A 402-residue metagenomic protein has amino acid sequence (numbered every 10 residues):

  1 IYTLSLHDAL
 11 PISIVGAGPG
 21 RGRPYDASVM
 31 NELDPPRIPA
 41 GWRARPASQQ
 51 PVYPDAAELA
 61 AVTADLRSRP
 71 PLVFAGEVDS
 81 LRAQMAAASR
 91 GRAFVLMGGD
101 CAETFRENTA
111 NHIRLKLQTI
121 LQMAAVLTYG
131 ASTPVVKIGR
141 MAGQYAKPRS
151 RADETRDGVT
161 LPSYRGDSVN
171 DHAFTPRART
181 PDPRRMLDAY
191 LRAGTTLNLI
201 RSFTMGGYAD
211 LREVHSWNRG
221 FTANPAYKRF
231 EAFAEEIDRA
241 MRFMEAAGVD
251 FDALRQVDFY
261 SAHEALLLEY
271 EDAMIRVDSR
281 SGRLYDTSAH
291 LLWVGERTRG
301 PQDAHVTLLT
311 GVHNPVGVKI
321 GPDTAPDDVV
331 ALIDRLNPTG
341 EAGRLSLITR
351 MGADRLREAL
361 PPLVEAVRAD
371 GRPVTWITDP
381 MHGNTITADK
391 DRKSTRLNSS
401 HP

Functional and structural regions predicted by a protein language model:
I1-I12, L397-P402: Single conserved hydrophobic/aromatic residue that forms the stacking wall/gate of nucleotide- or nucleobase-binding
I14, G22-N170: Long, contiguous, compositionally biased segments that the model treats as domain-scale units
S80-R82, Q302-H305, L332, P361-L363: Glycine-rich, charged/polar anion/phosphate-binding loops that engage phosphate groups from diverse ligands
R92, A102-E103, E107-G352: Active-site-facing alpha/beta catalytic cores
G99, G139-M141, G321, D379-M381 (+1 more regions): Anionic group-transfer/hydrolysis microenvironments
L336-R396: Catalytic-face loop-and-helix region of soluble metabolic enzyme cores
